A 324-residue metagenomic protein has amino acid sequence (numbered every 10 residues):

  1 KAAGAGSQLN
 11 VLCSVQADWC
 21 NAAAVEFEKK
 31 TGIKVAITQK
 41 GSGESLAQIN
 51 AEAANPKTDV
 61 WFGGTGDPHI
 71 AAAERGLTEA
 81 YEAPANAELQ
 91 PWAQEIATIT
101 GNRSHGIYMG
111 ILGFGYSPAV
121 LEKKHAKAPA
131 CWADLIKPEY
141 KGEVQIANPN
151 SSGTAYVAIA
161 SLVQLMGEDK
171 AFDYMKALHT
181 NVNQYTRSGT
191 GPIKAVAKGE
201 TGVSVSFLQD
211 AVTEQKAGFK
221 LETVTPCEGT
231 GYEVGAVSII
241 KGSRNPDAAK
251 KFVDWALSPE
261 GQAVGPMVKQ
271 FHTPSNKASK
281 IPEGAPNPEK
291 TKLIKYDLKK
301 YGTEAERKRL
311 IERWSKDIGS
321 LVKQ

Functional and structural regions predicted by a protein language model:
K1-L9, V322-Q324: Short, low-complexity disordered leader/linker segments with a strong preference for bacterial N-terminal type II
N10, S14-N21, G43-E44, P56-E200: Extracytoplasmic ligand-binding site segments that recognize negatively charged/polar headgroups
A22-I37: Short alpha-helix C-terminal cap/hinge motif
D67-A71, A197, G202-K220: A ligand-binding cleft/hinge motif common to bilobed small-molecule-binding domains
E79-E88, S104, A133, F219-G231 (+1 more regions): Short beta-strand->loop
G110, Y174-H179, Y185-T186, A217-K241 (+1 more regions): Periplasmic-binding protein-like
G235, I240-L298: Mature extracytoplasmic/periplasmic domains
Y296-Q324: Conserved C-terminal helix/tail region of periplasmic/extracytoplasmic solute-binding proteins
